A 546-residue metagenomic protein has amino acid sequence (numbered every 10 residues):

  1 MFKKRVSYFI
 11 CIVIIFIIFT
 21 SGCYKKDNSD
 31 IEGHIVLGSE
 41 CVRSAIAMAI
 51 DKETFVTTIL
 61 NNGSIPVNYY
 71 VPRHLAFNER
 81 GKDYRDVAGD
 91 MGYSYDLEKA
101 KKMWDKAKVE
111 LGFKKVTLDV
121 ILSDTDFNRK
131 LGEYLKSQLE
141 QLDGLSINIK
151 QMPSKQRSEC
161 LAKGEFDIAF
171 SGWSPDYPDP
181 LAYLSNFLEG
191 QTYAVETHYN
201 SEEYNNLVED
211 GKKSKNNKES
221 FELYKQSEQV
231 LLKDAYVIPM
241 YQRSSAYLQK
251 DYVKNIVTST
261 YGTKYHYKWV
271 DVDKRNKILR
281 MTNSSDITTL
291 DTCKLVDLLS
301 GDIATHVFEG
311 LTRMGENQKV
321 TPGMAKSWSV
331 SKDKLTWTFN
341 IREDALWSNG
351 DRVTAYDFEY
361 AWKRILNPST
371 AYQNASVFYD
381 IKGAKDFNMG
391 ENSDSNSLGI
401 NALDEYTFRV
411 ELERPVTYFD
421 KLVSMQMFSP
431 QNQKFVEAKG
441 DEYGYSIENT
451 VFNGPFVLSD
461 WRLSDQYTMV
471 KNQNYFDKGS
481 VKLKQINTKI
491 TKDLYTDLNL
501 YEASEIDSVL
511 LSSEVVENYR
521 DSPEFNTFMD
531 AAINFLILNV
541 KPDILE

Functional and structural regions predicted by a protein language model:
I31, S44, V56-T57, M91-Y93 (+3 more regions): Extracytoplasmic/peripheral linker and loop segments enriched in polar/acidic and small residues with frequent Thr/Pro
I35-G38, R43-A45, K326-V377: Aromatic- and charge-enriched surface segment that lines or borders ligand/interaction sites
P66-K106, F127-R129: Structural transition elements
D105-P175, S245, M281, D286 (+1 more regions): Ligand/substrate-recognition segments at binding pockets and active sites
Y247-I278: Long beta-strand-rich cores associated with HINT superfamily self-processing modules
T282-K332, V451: N-terminal lobe/hinge region of extracytoplasmic solute-binding protein
E359, Q373-K434: Surface-exposed binding/hinge segments that line and control ligand-binding clefts or catalytic entry sites
K439-G440, I447, N474-Y519: Ligand-site clamp/hinge motif
